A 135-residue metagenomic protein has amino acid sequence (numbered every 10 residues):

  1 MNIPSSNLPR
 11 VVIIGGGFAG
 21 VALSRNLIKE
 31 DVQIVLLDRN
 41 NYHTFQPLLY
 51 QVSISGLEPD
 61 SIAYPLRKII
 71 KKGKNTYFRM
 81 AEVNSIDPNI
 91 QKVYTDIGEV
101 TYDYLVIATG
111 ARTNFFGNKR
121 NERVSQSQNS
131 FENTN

Functional and structural regions predicted by a protein language model:
M1-R10, T76-N135: FAD-binding core/adjacent interface of flavoenzyme oxidoreductases
N2-T76: Beta1-alpha1 glycine-rich phosphate/pyrophosphate-binding loop at the start of Rossmann-like nucleotide-binding domains
